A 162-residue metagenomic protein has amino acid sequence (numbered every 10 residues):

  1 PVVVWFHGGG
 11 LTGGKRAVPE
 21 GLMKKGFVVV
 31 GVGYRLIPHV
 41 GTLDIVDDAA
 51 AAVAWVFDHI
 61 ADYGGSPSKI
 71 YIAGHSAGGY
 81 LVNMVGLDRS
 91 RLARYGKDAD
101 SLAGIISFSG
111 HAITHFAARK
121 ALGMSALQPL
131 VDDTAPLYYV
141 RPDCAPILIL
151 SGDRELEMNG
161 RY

Functional and structural regions predicted by a protein language model:
P1-G8: Short beta-strand element of the alpha/beta-hydrolase
G9, D153-L156: Acidic beta-to-alpha connecting loop that harbors the catalytic carboxylate
K15-V32: Short amphipathic alpha-helix adjacent to the substrate-entry channel of hydrolases
F27, Y34-L36, G110: Active-site loop/turn elements of alpha/beta-hydrolase fold enzymes, especially the short glycine-/histidine-rich
A51-A121, V131-D132, P136: Primarily recognizes the serine-hydrolase "nucleophile elbow" in alpha/beta-hydrolase and SGNH/GDSL folds
M124-Y139, C144-A145: Active-site nucleophile elbow and catalytic-triad environment of alpha/beta-hydrolase enzymes
L148-S151: Short beta-strand/loop motif that positions the catalytic acidic residue of the alpha/beta-hydrolase fold
L156-Y162: Conserved alpha/beta-hydrolase "acid-adjacent" motif
